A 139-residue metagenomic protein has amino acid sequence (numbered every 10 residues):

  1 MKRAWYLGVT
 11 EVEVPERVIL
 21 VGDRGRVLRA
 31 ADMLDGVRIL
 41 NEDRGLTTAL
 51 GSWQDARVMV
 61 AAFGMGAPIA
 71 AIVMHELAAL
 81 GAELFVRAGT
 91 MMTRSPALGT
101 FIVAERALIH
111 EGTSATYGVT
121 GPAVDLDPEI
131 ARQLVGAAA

Functional and structural regions predicted by a protein language model:
M1-G136: Metabolite-binding pocket within alpha/beta catalytic cores that recognizes anionic/polar moieties
A139: Conserved PLP-enzyme active-site core in the AAT-like
